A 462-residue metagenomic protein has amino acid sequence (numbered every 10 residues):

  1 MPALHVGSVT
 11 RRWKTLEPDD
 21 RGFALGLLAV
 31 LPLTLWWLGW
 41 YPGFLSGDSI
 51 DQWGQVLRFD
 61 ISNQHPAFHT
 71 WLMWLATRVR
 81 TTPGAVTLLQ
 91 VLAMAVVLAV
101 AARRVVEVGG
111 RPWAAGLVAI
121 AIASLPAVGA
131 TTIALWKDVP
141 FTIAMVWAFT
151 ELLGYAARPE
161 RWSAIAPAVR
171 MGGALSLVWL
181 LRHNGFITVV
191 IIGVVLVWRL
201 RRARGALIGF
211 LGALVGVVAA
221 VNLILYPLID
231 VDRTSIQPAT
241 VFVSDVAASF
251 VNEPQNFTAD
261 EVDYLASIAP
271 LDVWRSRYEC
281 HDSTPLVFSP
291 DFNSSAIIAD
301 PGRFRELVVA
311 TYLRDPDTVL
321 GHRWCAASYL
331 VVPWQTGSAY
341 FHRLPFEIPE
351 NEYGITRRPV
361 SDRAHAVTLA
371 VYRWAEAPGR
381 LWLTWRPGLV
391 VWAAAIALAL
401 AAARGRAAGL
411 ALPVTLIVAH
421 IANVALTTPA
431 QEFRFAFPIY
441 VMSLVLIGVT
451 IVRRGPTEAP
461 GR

Functional and structural regions predicted by a protein language model:
D20-L25, A101-S124, T142-I143, W162 (+1 more regions): Transmembrane-helix signature of polytopic, membrane-embedded enzymes that assemble or transfer cell-envelope glycans
T34, P167-L181, G193-L196, A213-V217: Membrane-interface alpha helices of multi-pass inner-membrane proteins
W37-Y41, A67-T70, V79-P83, T87 (+4 more regions): Aromatic- and kink-enriched transmembrane "portal" helix at the membrane-lumen/periplasm boundary that abuts
G39-Q52, D60-L72, R80-G84, P438: Extracytoplasmic catalytic/substrate-binding loops of multi-pass membrane glycan-assembly enzymes
L57, V100, F141-P159, L175 (+2 more regions): Specific aromatic-rich, kink-prone transmembrane helix
G84-A85, H322-V414: Membrane-interface anchor segments at the N-terminal boundary of transmembrane helices in multi-pass membrane enzymes
L88-G109, W147: Transmembrane-helix motifs of polytopic, lipid-linked glycan transferases
V231-V360: Membrane-proximal stem/loop segments at transmembrane-domain junctions that anchor or position
